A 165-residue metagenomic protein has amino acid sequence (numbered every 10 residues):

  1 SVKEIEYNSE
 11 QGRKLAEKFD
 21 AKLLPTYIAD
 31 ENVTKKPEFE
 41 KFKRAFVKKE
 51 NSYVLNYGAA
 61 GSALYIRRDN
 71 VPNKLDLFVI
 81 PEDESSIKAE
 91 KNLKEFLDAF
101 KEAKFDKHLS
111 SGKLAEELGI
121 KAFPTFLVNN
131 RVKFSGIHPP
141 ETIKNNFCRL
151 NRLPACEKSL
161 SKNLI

Functional and structural regions predicted by a protein language model:
S1-I5, L23-T26, L64-F105: Local sequence-structure signature of Cys/Sec-based thiol-disulfide redox active-site neighborhoods
V2-K22, N32-V33, D98-F123, L127 (+2 more regions): Thioredoxin-like thiol-disulfide oxidoreductase module
S9, E17, E82-A89, E116 (+2 more regions): Solvent-exposed, acidic/flexible segments
K14, I87, K91-E95, E141 (+1 more regions): Solvent-exposed, polar/charged alpha-helical surfaces in well-ordered, non-transmembrane soluble domains, broadly
I28-N70, L127-E157: Non-catalytic, surface beta->alpha helical segment in thiol-disulfide oxidoreductase systems
F39-K43, N92-F96, E117: Short, aromatic/basic amphipathic alpha-helical patches
